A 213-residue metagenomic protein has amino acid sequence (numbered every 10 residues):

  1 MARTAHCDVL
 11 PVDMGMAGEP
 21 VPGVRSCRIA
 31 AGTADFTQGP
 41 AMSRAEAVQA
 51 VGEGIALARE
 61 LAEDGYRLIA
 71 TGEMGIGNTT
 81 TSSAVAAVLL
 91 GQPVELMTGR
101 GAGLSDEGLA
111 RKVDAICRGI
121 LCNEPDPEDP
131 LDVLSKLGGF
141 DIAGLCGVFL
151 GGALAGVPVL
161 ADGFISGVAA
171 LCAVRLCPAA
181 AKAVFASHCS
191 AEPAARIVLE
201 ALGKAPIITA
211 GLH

Functional and structural regions predicted by a protein language model:
M1-H213: N-terminal loops that bind phosphate or other acidic moieties and the adjacent beta-alpha structural core
